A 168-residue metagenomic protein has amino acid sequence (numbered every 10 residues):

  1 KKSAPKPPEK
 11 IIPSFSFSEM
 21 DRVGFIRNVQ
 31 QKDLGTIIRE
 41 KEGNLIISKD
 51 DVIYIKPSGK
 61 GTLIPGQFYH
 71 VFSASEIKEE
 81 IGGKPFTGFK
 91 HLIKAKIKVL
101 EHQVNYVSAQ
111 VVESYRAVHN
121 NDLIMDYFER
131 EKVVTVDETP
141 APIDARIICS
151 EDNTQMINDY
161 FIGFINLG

Functional and structural regions predicted by a protein language model:
K1-G168: Surface-exposed, polar/charged interaction patches used for macromolecular assembly or partner binding
